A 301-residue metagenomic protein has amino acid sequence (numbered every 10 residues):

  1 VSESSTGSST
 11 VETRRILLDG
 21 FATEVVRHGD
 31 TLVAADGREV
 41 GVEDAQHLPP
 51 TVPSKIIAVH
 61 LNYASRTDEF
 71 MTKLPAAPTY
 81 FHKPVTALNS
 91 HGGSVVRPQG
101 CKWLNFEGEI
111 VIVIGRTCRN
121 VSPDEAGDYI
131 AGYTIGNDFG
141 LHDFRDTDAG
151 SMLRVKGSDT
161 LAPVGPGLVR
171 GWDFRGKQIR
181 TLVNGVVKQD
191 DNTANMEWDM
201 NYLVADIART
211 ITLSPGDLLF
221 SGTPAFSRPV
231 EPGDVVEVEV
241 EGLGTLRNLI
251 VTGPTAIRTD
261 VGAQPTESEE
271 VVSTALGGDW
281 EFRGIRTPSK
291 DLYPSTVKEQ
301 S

Functional and structural regions predicted by a protein language model:
V1-P78, W172, E237-E239, I257-S301: N-terminal non-catalytic cap/leader segment that marks the start of a structured domain
V40-A45, L74-P75, N89-C101, D148: Short acidic (Asp/Glu) patches
Q46-L48, E69-M71, V95-L104, C118-E125 (+2 more regions): A generic local secondary-structure boundary/capping motif
A58, N105-E107, S214, E231-P232: Residue-level recognition of short, solvent-exposed, well-ordered loop/turn junctions that link secondary-structure
R66, H142-S301: Catalytic-pocket segment enriched in acidic/His residues
L74-H91, F106, E237-G242: Structural signature of FAD isoalloxazine-binding scaffolds in flavoprotein oxidoreductases
E107, V111-G136: RNA pseudouridine synthases
